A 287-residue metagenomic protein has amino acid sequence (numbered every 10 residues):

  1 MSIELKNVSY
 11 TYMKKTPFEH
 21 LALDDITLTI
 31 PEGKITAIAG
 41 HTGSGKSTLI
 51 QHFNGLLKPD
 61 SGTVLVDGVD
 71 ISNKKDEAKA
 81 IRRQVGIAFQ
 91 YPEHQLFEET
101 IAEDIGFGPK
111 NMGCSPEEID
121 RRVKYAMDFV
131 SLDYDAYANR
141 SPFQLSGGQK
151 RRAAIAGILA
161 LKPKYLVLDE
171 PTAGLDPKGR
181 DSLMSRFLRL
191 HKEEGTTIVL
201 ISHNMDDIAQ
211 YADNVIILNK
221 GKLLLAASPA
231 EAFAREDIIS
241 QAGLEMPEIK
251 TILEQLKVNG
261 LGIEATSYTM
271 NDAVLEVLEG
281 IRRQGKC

Functional and structural regions predicted by a protein language model:
A39-H41: The feature captures the beta-strand-to-loop junction immediately N-terminal to the Walker
N54: Helix-to-loop junction immediately C-terminal to a conserved catalytic motif
T63-A80: ABC ATPase NBD Q-loop/coupling interface
S141-L145, Q149: Conserved ABC ATPase signature
K162: Conserved catalytic motifs of ABC-family nucleotide-binding domains
L166-D169: Catalytic Walker B motif of ABC-type/P-loop ATPase nucleotide-binding domains
K220-G221: Conserved ABC ATPase "signature" C-loop
